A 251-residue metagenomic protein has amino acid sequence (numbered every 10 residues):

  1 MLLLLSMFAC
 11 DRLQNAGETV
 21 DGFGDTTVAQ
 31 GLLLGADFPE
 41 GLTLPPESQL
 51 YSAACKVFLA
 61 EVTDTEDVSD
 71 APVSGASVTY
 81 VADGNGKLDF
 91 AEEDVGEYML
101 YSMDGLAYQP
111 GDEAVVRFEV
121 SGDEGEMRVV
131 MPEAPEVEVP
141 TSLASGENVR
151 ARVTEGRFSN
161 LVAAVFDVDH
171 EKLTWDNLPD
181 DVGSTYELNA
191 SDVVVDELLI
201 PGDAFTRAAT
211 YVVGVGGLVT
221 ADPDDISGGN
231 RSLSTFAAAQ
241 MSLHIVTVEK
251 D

Functional and structural regions predicted by a protein language model:
M1-L3: Sec-dependent signal peptide recognition, specifically the positively charged N-region followed immediately by
S6-A9: C-terminal motif of bacterial Sec signal peptides marking the signal peptidase cleavage site
D11-S121, E126-P132, V162-F166, E187-S191 (+1 more regions): Ser/Thr/Pro- and often Gln-rich low-complexity regulatory segments of eukaryotic transcriptional regulators
E133-D196: Short helix-loop boundary/capping segments
